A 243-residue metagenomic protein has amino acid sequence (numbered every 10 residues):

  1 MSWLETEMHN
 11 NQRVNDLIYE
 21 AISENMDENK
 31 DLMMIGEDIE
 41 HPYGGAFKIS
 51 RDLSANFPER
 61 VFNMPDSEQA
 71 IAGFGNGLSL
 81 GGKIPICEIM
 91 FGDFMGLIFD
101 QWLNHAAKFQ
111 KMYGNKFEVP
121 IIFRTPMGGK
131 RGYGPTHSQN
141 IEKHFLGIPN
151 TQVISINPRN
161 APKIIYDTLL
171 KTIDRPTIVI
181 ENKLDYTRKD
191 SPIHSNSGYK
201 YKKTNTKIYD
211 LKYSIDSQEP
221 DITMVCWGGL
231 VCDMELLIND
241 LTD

Functional and structural regions predicted by a protein language model:
M1-P176, I180-T187: Thiamine diphosphate
L17-N25, K163-K171, R175-P176, D185-D240: Glycine-/acidic-rich phosphate or pyrophosphate-binding loops and their flanking alpha/beta elements
D243: Core nucleotide-handling region used for phosphoryl-transfer chemistry
